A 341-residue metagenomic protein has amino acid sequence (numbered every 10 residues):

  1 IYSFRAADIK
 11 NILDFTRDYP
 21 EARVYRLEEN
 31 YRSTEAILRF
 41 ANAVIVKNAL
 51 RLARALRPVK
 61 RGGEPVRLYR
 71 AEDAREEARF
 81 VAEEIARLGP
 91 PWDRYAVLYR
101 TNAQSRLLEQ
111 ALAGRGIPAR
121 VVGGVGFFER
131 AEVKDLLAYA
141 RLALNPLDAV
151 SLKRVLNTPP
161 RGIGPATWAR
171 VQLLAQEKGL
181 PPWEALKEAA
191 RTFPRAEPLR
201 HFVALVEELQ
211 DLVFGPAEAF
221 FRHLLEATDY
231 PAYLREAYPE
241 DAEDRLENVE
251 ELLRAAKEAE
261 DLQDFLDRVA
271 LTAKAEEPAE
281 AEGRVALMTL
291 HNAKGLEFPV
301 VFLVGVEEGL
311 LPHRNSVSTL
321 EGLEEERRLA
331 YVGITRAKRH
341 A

Functional and structural regions predicted by a protein language model:
I1-D14, E29-S33, L224: Conserved helicase NTPase motor core
I1-R5, Y25, Y69, V317-E321: Flexible beta-alpha connector loops of hexameric P-loop NTPases
I1-S3, S33-R39, V46-K47, A53-R54 (+5 more regions): Switch/connector loops and helix/strand junctions flanking conserved nucleotide-binding motifs in nucleotide-processing
N11, E77-E84, D135, E251 (+1 more regions): Well-ordered alpha-helical segments embedded in enzymatic catalytic cores
P20-R23, E28-A119, R141-N145, L212: Helicase P-loop NTPase motor core
P91, S105-I117, R130, L137-A341: Conserved helicase C-terminal RecA-like lobe
Y99-N102, G123-A131, L252: Conserved helicase motor
